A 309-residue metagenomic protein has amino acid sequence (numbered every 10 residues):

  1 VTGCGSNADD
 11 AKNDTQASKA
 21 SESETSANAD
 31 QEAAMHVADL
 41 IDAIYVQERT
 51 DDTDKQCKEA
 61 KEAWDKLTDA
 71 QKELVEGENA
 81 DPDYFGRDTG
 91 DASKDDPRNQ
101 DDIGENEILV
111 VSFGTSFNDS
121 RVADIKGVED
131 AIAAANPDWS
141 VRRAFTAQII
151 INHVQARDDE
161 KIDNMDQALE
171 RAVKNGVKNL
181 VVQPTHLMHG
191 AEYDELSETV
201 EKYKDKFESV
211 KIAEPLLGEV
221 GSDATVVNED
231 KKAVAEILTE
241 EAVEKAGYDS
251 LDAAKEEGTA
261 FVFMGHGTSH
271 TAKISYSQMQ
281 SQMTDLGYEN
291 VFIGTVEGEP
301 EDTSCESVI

Functional and structural regions predicted by a protein language model:
T2-G3: C-terminal motif of bacterial Sec signal peptides marking the signal peptidase cleavage site
S6: Short, conserved catalytic or interaction motifs in soluble domains
K12-E32: Post-signal peptide N-terminal segment of mature Sec-exported envelope proteins
T25-D88: Beta-rich interaction/scaffold domains
N79, D83-I309: Active-site-proximal alpha-helix that buttresses catalytic centers in soluble enzyme cores
